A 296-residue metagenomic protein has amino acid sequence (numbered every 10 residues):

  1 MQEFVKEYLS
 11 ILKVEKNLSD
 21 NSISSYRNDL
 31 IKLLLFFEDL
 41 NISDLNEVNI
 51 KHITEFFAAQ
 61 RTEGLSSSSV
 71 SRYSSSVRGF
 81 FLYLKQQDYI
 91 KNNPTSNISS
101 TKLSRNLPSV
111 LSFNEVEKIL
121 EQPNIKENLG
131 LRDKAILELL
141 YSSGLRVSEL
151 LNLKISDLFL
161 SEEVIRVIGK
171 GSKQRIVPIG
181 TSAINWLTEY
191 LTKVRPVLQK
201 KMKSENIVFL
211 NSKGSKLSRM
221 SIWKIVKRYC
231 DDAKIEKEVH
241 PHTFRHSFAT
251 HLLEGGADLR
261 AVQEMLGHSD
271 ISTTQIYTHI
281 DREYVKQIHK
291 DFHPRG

Functional and structural regions predicted by a protein language model:
M1-G296: Conserved catalytic core of the tyrosine transesterase superfamily
